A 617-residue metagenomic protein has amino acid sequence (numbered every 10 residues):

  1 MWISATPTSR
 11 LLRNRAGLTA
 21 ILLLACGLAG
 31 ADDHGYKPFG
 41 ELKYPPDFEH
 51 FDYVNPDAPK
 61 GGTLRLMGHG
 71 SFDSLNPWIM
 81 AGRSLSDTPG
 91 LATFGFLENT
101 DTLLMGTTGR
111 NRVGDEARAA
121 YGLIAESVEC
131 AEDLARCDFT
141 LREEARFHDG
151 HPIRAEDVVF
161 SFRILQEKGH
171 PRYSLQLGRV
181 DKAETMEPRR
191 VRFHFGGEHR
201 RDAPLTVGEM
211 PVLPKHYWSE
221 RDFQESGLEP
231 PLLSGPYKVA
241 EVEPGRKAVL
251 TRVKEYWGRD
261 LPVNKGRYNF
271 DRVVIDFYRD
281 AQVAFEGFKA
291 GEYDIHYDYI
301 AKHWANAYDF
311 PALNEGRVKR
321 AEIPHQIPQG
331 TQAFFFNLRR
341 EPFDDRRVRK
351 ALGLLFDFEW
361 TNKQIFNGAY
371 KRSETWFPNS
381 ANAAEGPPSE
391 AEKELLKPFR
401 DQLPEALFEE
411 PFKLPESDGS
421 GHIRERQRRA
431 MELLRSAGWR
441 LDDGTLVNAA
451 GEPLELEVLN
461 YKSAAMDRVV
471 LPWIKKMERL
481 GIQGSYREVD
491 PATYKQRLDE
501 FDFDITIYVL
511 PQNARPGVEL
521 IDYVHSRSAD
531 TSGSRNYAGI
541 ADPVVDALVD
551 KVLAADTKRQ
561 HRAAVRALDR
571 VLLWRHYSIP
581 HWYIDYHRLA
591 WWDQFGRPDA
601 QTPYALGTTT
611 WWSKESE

Functional and structural regions predicted by a protein language model:
S4, T140, S174-E220, S234-E243 (+1 more regions): Surface-exposed binding/hinge segments that line and control ligand-binding clefts or catalytic entry sites
A31-E132, R163, L232: N-terminal lobe/hinge region of extracytoplasmic solute-binding protein
D33, G68-G70, E243-A248, R252 (+4 more regions): Detector for C-terminal structural segments
Y44, Y53-P59, I79, R83-T93 (+7 more regions): Aromatic- and charge-enriched surface segment that lines or borders ligand/interaction sites
L85-G90, F94-D115, A119-G122, R163 (+5 more regions): Gly/Pro-rich hinge or "lid" segments in bacterial periplasmic/extracellular proteins
Y121-E129, D133, H148, I153 (+5 more regions): Aromatic-rich, solvent-exposed beta-strand/loop patch
D138, R142, E225, G258-Y308 (+3 more regions): Ligand-site clamp/hinge motif
K182-E184, A240-T251, D276-R340, R347 (+4 more regions): Extracellular/periplasmic solute-recognition and catalytic clefts
